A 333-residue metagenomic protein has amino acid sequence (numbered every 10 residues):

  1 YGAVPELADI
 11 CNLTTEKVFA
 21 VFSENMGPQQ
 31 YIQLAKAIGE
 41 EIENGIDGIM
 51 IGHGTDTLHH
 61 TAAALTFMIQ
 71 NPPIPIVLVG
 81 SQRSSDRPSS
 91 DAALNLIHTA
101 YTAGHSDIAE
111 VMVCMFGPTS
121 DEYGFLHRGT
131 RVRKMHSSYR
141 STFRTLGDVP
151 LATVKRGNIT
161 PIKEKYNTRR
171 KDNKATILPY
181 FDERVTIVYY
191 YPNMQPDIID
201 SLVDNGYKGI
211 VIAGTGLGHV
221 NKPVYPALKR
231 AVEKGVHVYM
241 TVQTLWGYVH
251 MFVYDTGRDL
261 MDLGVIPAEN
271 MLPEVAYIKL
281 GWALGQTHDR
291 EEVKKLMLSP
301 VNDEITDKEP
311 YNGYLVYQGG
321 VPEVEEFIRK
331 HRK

Functional and structural regions predicted by a protein language model:
Y1-E40: ATP/NTP phosphate-donor binding region
Y1-L7, F125-I212, L217, P300-K333: Accessory alpha-helical/coil subdomains and C-terminal extensions that flank or cap enzyme catalytic cores
I32-G45, R329-K333: Short, well-structured alpha-helical segments in soluble
E43-L58, N205-L217: Short acidic, glycine-rich surface-loop motifs adjacent to enzyme active sites
I51-H53, V77-G80, M112-G117, Y189 (+2 more regions): Short beta-strand segments
I51-I74, V220-K229: Short Gly/Thr/Asp-enriched flexible loops that form oxyanion-binding sites at enzyme active sites
V79-R156: Internal gly/pro-rich beta-alpha loop/helix module that stabilizes soluble enzyme cofactors or their anionic handles
L217-K333: C-terminal non-catalytic interaction/assembly regions of soluble proteins
